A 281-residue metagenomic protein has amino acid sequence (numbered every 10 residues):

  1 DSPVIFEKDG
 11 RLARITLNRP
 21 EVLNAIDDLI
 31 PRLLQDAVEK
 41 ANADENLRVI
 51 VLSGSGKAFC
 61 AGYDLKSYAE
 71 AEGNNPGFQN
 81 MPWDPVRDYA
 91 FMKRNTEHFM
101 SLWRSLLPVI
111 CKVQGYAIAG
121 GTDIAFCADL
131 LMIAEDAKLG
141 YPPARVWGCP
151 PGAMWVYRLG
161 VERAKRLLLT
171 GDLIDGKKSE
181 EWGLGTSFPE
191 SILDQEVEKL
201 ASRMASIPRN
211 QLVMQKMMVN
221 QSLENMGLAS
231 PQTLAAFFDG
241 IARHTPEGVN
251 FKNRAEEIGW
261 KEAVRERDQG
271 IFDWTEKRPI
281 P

Functional and structural regions predicted by a protein language model:
D1-G10, A71, D175-G176, S206-P281: C-terminal alpha-helix plus adjacent terminal tail
D1-S55: Conserved CoA-thioester-binding segment of acyl-CoA-metabolizing enzymes
F6, V22, I26, L47 (+3 more regions): Ligand-binding pocket scaffold of soluble enzyme catalytic domains
I15, R19, L33-L34, L52 (+5 more regions): Terminal peptide-recognition signature
L33, A37, R94-L106: Catalytic-core regions built around general acid/base machinery
G54-E97, G259-E262: Glycine- (often His-adjacent) and acidic-residue-rich active-site loop that binds/positions the CoA thioester
K57-A61, I118, V219-S222: Short, active-site-adjacent cap segments at secondary-structure transitions
M100-L212: Crotonase-fold acyl-CoA enzyme core
